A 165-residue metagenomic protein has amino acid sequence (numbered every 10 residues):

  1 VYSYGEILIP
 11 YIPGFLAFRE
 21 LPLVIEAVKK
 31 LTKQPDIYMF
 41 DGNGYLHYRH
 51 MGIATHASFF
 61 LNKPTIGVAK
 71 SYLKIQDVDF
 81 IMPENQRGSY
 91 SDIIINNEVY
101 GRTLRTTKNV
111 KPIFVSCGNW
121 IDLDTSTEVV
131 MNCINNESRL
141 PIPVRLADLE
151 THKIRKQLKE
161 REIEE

Functional and structural regions predicted by a protein language model:
V1-I9: Short glycine-rich, Thr/Ser-proximal phosphate-binding strand/loop in the N-terminal lobe of ATP-dependent enzymes
I9, M51, I113: Flexible, active-site-adjacent loop/turn segments at secondary-structure boundaries
I9, P13-A17: Short secondary-structure transition/capping motifs
P13, L21-T32, S71, D79-E165: C-terminal binding/interaction regions
E20, D41-N43, V68-K70: Fold-independent oxyanion-binding glycine-rich loops and adjacent beta-strand/coil segments at enzyme active sites
L23-H56, L61-K63: Catalytic-site beta-strand/loop segments enriched in glycine and acidic/polar residues
N43-H47, A54, Q76, E84 (+1 more regions): A sequence-level detector of short, solvent-exposed, charge-rich linear segments
L61-F80: Glycine-rich phosphate/pyrophosphate-binding loops and their adjacent beta-strand/loop elements at enzyme active sites
